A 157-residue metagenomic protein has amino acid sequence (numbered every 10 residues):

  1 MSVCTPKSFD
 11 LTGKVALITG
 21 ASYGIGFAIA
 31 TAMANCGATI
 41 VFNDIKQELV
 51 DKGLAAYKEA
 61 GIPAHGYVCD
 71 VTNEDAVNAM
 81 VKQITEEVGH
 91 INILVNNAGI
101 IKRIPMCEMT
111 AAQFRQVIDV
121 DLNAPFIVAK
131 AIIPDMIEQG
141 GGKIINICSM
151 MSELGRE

Functional and structural regions predicted by a protein language model:
V15, S22-Y23: Conserved glycine-rich cofactor-binding loop
C36-G53: Conserved glycine-rich Rossmann-like NAD(P)H-binding loop of the short-chain dehydrogenase/reductase
Q47-E48, V68-M80, A111: The beta1-alpha1 cofactor-binding region of Rossmann-like NAD(H)/NADP(H)-dependent oxidoreductases
A60-P63, Q83-L94, K102, G141: A glycine-rich helix->loop->beta "capping" turn within Rossmann-like NAD(P)(H)-dependent oxidoreductase domains
P105-M106, Q113-I118: Substrate-binding pocket helix/loop in short-chain dehydrogenase/reductase
A129-K130: A short, exposed helix-loop element centered on a Lys and neighboring polar residues
I145-E157: Catalytic loop of short-chain dehydrogenase/reductase
